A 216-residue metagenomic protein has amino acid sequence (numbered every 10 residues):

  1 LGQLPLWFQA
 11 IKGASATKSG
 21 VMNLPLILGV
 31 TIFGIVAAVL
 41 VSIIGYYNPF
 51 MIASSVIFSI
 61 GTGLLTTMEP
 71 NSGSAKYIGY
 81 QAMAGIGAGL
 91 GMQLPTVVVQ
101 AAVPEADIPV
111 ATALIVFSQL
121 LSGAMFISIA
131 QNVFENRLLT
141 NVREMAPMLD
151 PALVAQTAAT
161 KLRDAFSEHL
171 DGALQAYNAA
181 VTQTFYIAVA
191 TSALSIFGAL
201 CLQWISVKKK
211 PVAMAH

Functional and structural regions predicted by a protein language model:
L1-V110, L202: Transmembrane core module of solute transporters
Q3, L149-H169: Mature extracellular catalytic domain of secreted serine hydrolases with alpha/beta-hydrolase catalytic cores
T17-M22, R143-M148, K210-H216: Interhelical loop segments of eukaryotic multi-pass membrane proteins
L28-V30, I60-G61, Q119-S122, S195 (+1 more regions): A short hydrophobic/aromatic micro-motif that marks alpha-helical segments and, especially, helix-coil
V36-A38, M68-E69, I127-S128, L139 (+3 more regions): Short alpha-helix boundary/capping motifs
S42, P70-S74, E135-R143, Q203-P211: Transmembrane helix-loop junctions in multipass membrane proteins, especially transporters and channels
Y77-A155, Q183, I187, L200: Small-residue-rich alpha-helical segments with characteristic i,i+4
T160-H216: Transmembrane-helix exit segments and adjacent C-terminal regions of multi-pass membrane proteins
